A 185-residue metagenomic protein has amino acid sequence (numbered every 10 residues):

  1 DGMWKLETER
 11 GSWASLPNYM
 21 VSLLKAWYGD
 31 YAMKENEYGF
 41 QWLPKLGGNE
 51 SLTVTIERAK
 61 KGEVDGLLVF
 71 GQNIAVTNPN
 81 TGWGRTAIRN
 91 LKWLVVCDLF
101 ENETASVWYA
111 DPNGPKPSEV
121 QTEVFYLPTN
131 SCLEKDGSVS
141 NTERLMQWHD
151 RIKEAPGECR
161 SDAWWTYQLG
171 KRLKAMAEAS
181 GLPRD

Functional and structural regions predicted by a protein language model:
G2-D185: Non-catalytic alpha/beta scaffold blocks inside enzyme catalytic domains
